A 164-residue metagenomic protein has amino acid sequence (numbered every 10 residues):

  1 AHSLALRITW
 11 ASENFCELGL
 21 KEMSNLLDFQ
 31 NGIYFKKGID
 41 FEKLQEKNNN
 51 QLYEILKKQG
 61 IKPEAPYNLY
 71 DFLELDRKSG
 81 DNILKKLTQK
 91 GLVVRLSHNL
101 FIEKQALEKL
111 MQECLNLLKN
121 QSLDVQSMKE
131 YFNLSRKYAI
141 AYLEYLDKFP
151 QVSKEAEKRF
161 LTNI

Functional and structural regions predicted by a protein language model:
A1-I164: C-terminal non-catalytic scaffold/interaction domains in large multidomain proteins
